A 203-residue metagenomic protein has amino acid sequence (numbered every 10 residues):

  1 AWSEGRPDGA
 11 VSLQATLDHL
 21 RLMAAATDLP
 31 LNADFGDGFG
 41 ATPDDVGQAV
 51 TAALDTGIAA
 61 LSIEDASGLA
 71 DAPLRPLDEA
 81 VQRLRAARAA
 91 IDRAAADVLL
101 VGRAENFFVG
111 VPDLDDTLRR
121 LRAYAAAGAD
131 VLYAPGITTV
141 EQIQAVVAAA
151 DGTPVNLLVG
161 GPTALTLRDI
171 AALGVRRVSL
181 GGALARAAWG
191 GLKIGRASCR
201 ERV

Functional and structural regions predicted by a protein language model:
A1-S3, A52-A70, A127, V131 (+1 more regions): Glycine-rich phosphate-binding active-site loops on the catalytic face of alpha/beta enzymes
A1-T16, P43, D65-A80, G110-D115 (+1 more regions): Glycine-rich tight-turn/loop motif centered on a GG-T
G5-A33, T56, A72-G102, T138-L165: Alpha-helix-loop-beta-strand connector modules within alpha/beta enzyme cores
T27-A72: Glycine/small-residue-rich loop that forms an oxyanion/phosphate-binding "nest" at active or ligand-binding sites
D37-F39, D65-L69, A104-F108, T138-T139 (+2 more regions): Active-site-proximal loop/turn and secondary-structure-junction residues that shape catalytic pockets, frequently
F39-A52, P162-R176: Catalytic cores of alpha/beta
S62, R120, A125-T138, P154-G161 (+1 more regions): Catalytic beta/alpha-barrel core
I194-V203: Conserved small/polar residues in nucleotide/adenosyl-binding loops
